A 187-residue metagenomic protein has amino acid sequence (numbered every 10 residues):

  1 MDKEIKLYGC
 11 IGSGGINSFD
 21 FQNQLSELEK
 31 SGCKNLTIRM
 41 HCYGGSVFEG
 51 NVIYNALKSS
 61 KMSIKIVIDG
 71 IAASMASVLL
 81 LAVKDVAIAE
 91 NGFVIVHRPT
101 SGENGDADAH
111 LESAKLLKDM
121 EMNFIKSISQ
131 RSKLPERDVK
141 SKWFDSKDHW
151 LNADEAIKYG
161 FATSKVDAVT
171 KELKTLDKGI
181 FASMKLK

Functional and structural regions predicted by a protein language model:
M1-M75, A82-K187: N-terminal organellar transit peptides
